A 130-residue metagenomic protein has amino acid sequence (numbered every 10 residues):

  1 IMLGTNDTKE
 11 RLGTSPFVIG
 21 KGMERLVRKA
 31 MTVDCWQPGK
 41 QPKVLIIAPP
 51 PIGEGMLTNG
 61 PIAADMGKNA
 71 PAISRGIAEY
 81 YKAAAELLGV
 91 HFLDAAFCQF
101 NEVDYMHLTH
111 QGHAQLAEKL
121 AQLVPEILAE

Functional and structural regions predicted by a protein language model:
I1-E130: Alpha-helical cap/lid subdomain in secreted, periplasmic, or secretory-pathway luminal O-acyl-processing enzymes
